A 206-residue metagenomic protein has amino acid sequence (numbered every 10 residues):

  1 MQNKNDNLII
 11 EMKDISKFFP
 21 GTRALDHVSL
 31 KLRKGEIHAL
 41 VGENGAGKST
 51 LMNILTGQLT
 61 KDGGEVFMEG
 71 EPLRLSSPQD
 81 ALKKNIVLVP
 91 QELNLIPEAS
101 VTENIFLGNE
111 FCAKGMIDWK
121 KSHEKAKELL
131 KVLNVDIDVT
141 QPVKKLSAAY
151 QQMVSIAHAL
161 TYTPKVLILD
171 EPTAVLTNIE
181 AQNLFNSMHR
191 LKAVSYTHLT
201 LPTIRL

Functional and structural regions predicted by a protein language model:
Q2-L199: Glycine-rich phosphate-binding loops of nucleotide-dependent enzymes
H198-L206: Single conserved hydrophobic/aromatic residue that forms the stacking wall/gate of nucleotide- or nucleobase-binding
